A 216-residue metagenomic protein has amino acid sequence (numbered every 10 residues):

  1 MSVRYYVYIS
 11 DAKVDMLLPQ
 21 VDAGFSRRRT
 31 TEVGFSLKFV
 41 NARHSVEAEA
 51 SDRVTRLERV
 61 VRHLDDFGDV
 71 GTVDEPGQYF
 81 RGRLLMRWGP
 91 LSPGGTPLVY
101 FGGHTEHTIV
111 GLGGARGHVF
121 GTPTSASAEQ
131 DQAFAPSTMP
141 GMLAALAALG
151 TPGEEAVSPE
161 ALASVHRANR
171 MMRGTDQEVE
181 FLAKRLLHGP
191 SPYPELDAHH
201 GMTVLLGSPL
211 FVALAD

Functional and structural regions predicted by a protein language model:
M1-F25, S45-H107: Membrane pore-forming effector domains from diverse proteins
S2, S26-R28, G174, D197: A generic structural signal for short, non-catalytic loop/turn and secondary-structure boundary residues
Y6, R29-T31, S45, T55 (+3 more regions): Small/flexible residues
R27-E49: Polybasic, Ser/Thr-rich amphipathic helices
K38, S51, R62, A183 (+1 more regions): Aromatic-enriched hydrophobic runs in primary sequence
M86-D216: Long, helix-rich, hydrophobic modules that act as membrane-proximal anchors or helical bundle/coiled-coil regulators
